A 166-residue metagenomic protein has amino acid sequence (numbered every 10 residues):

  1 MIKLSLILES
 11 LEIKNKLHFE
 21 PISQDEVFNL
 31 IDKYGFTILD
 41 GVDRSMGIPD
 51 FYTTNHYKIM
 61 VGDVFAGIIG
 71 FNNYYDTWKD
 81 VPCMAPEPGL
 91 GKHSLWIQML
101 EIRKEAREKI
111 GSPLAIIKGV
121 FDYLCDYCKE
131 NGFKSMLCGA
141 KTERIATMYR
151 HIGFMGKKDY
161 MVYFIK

Functional and structural regions predicted by a protein language model:
S5-M46: Short amphipathic alpha-helix that is part of the acyltransferase structural core
L39-Y57, V61, I68-K92: A conserved beta-strand-loop-helix scaffold within acyl/acetyltransferase catalytic domains
F65-G67, K158: A structural microfeature
D80-I110: Conserved acetyl-CoA binding element of GNAT-fold acetyltransferases
E108-D126: Conserved acetyl-CoA-binding loop-helix of GNAT-fold acetyltransferases
K134-S135, M155: Short acidic/polar active-site loop segments enriched in Thr and Asp
M136-M148, F164-I165: Conserved beta-strand-loop-alpha-helix junction that forms the acyl-donor binding cleft
R150-Y160: Conserved acetyl-CoA-binding loop of GNAT-fold acetyltransferases
